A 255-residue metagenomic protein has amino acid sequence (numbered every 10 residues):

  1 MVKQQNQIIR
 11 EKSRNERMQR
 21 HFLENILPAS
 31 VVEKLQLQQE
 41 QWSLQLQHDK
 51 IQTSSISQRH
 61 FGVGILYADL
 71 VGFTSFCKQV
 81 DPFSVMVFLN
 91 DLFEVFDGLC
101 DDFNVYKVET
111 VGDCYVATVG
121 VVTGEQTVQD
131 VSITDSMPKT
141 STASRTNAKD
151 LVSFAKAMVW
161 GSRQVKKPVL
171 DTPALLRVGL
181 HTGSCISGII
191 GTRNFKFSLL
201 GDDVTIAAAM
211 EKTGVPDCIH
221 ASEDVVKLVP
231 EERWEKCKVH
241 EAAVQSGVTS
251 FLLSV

Functional and structural regions predicted by a protein language model:
V2-V111, Q126: Juxtacatalytic helix/coil linker segments that couple regulatory or sensory modules to the catalytic cores
V32, L89-E94, V159, A207 (+2 more regions): Short amphipathic alpha-helical segments
H60-G62, H181, T213-V215: Short, well-ordered loop/turn elements at secondary-structure boundaries
A68, L99-S153, W160-V204, L228 (+2 more regions): Catalytic core of nucleotidyl cyclases, primarily class III adenylyl/guanylyl cyclases
C185-S187, N194, A207, T213-V255: Cytosolic regulatory/linker segments at or just downstream of nucleotide-handling modules in signal-transduction
